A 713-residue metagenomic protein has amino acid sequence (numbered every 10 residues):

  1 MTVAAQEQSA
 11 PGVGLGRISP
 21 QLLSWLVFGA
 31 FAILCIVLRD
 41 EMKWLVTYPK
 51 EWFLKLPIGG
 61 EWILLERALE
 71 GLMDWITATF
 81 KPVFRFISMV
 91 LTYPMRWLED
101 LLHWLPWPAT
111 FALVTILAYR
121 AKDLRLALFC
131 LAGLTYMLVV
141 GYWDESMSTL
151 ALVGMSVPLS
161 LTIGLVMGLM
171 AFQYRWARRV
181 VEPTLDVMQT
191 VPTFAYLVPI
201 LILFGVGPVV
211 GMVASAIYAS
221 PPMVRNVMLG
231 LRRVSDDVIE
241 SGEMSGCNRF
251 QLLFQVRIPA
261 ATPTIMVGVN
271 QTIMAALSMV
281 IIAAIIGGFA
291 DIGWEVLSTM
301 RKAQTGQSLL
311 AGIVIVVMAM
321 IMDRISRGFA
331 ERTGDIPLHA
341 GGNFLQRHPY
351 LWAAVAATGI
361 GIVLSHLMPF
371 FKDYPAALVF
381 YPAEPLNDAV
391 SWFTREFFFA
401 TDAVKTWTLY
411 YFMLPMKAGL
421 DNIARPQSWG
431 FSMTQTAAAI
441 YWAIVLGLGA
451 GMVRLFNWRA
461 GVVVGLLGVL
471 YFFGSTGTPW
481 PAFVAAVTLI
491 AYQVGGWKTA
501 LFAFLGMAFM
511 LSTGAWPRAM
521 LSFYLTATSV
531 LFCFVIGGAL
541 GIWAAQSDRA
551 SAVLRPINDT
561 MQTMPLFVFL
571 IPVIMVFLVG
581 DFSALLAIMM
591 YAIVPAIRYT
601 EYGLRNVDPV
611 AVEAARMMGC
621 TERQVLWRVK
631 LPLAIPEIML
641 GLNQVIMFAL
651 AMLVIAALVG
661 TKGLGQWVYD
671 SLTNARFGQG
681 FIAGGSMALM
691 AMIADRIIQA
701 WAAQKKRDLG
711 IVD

Functional and structural regions predicted by a protein language model:
M1-T149, S326-Y524, T528, I698-D713: N-terminal, non-cleaved signal-anchor transmembrane helix
E41-W44, E145, T149, L165 (+18 more regions): Membrane-spanning helices that line or support transport/gating and their immediate boundary helices in channels
V114-Y119, G133-W143, M147, S156-L185 (+4 more regions): Transmembrane-helix boundary motif in ABC transporter permease subunits
L152-M155, L159-L165, L169-F172, L185-A219 (+3 more regions): Generic hydrophobic transmembrane alpha-helix motif, especially the helices
V157, V213, I217-Y218, R249-A283 (+9 more regions): Transmembrane alpha-helices
R175-R178, Q189-T193, L197-P208, M212-A290 (+3 more regions): Hydrophobic alpha-helical bundles that form the membrane domains of multi-pass transporters
I202, L231, A275-M318, G334 (+6 more regions): Glycine-rich helix-loop "coupling/hinge" segments at transmembrane-helix boundaries in multipass transporters
M223-Q271, P556, P595-Q644, L664 (+1 more regions): Short cytoplasmic-facing helical segments at TM-TM junctions of multi-pass membrane proteins
